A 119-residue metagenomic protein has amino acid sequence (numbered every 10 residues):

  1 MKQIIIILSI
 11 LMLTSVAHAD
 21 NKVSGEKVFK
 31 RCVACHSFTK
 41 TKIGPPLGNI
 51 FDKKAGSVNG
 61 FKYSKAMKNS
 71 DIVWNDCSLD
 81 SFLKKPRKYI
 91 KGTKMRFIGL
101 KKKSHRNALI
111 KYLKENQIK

Functional and structural regions predicted by a protein language model:
I4-T14: Sec-dependent N-terminal signal peptides
D20-K42, L47: Sequence/structural segment immediately N-terminal to covalent heme-attachment motifs in c-type and related
V23, T41, N69, V73 (+1 more regions): Soluble non-cytosolic domains of exported or imported proteins
S24, F61-K65, T93: Extracytoplasmic copper-binding redox domains, predominantly the cupredoxin/blue-copper superfamily
G48-K54: Short cysteine/histidine-rich metal-coordination sites, predominantly Zn2+-binding motifs
G60-S78: Short Fe-S-cluster ligation motifs
N75-K119: C-terminal capping alpha-helices of c-type cytochrome domains
